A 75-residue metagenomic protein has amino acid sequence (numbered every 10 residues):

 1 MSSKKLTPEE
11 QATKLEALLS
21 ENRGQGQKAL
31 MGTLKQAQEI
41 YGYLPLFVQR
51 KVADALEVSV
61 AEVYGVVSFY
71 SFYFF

Functional and structural regions predicted by a protein language model:
M1-F75: Signature of N-terminal electron-transfer/Fe-S-associated modules in redox systems
